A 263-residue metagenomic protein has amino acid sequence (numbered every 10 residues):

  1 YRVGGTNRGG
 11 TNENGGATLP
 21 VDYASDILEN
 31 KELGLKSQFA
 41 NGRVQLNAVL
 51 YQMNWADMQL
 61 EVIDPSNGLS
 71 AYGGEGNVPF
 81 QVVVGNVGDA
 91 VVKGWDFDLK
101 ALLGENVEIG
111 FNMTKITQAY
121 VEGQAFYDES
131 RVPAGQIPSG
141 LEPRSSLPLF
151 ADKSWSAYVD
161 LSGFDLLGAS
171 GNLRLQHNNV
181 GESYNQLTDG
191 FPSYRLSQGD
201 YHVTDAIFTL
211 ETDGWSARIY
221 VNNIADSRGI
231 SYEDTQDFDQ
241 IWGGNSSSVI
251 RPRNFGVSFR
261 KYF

Functional and structural regions predicted by a protein language model:
Y1-T6, A40, M53-D57, V92 (+5 more regions): Structural signature of outer-membrane beta-barrel domains
R2, A24-V87, V91-K93, K100-L102 (+2 more regions): Membrane-embedded beta-barrel scaffold of Gram-negative outer-membrane proteins
V3-D22, L60-G85, V121-S145, Y184-L196 (+1 more regions): Solvent-exposed loop segments that connect transmembrane elements
L19, E29-L33, V83, K93-F97 (+3 more regions): Hydrophobic, lipid-facing positions within transmembrane beta-strands of outer-membrane proteins
A24-I27, V78, V87-K93, S145-S154 (+3 more regions): Short sequence motifs at beta-strands and strand-loop junctions characteristic of Gram-negative outer-membrane
N41-L46, N106-I109, L166-G171, G214-I219: Repeated loop/turn-to-beta-strand initiation elements of outer-membrane beta-barrel proteins
Q52, P79-L187, S258-Y262: Gram-negative outer-membrane beta-barrel transporters
N54, E61, N178-T188, T209-F263: C-terminal beta-signal and adjacent terminal beta-strands/loops of Gram-negative outer-membrane beta-barrel proteins
